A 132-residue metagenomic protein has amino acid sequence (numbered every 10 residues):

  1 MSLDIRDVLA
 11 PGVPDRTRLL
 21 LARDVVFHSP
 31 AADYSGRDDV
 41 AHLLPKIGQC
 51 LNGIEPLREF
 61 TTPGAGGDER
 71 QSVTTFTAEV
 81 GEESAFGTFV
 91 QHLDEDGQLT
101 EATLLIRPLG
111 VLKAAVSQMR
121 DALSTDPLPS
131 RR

Functional and structural regions predicted by a protein language model:
M1-R132: C-terminal and inter-domain tail/linker signature
